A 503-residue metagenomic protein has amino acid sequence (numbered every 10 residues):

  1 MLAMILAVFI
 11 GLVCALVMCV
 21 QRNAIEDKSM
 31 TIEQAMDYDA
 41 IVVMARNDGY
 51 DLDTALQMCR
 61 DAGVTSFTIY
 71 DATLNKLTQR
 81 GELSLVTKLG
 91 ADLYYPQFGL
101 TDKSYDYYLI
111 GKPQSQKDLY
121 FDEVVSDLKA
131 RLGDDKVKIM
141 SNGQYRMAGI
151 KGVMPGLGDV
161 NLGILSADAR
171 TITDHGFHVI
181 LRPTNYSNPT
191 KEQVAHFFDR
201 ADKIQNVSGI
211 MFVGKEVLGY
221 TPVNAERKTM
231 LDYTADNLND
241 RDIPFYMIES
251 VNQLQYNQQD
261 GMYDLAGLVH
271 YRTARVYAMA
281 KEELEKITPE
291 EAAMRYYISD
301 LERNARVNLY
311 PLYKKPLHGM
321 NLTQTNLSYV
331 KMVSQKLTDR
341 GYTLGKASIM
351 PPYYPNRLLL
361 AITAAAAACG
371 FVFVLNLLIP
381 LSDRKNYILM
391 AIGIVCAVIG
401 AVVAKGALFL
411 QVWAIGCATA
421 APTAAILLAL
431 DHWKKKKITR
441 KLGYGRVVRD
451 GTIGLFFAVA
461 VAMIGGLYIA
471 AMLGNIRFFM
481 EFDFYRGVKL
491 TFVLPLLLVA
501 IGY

Functional and structural regions predicted by a protein language model:
M1-E26, M44-R46, C59: Long, charged/polar, low-complexity intrinsically disordered N-terminal extensions that precede catalytic
A3-M18, A361-Y503: Alpha-helical transmembrane segments of integral membrane proteins
A24-P355: Soluble extramembrane regions of membrane proteins in the secretory/endomembrane system
